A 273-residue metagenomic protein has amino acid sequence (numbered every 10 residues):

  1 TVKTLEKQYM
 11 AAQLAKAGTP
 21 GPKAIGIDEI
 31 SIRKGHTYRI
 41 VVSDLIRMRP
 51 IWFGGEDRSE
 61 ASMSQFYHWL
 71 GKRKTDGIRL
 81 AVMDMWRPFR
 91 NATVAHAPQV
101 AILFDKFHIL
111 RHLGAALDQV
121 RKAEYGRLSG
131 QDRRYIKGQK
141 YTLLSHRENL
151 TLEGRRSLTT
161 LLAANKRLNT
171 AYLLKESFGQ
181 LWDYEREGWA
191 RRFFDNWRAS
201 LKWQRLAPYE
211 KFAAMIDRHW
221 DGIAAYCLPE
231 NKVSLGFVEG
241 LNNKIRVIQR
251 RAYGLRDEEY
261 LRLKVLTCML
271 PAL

Functional and structural regions predicted by a protein language model:
T1: Residues in the helix-turn-helix
T4-P20, R33, V120, L270-A272: Short, basic alpha-helical nucleic acid-contact segments in DNA-binding proteins and DNA transaction factors
E6, K34-H36, D44-M48, S64 (+3 more regions): Acidic/histidine-rich catalytic cores and adjacent linkers of DNA breakage/strand-transfer/modification proteins
Y9, V41-V42, A95-V100, L117-K122: Short secondary-structure boundary/capping segments
P20-R33, V41: Two-metal-ion RNase H-like nuclease active-site motif
I46-A61: Glycine-rich phosphate-binding "P-loop"
I109-G130: Short alpha-helix plus adjacent loop in nuclease-associated cores
